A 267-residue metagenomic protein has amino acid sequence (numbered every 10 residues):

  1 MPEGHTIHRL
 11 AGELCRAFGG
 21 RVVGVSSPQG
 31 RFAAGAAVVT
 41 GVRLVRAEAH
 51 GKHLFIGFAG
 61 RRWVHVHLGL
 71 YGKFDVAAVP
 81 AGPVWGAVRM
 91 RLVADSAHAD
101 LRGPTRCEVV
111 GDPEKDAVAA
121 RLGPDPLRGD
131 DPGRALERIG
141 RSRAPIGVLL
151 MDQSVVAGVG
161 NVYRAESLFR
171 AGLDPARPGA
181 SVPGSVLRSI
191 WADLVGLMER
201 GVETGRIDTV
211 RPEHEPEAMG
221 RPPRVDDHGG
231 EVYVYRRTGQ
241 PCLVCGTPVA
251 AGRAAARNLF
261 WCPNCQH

Functional and structural regions predicted by a protein language model:
M1-H267: Structured catalytic/nucleic-acid-binding cores of DNA maintenance enzymes
